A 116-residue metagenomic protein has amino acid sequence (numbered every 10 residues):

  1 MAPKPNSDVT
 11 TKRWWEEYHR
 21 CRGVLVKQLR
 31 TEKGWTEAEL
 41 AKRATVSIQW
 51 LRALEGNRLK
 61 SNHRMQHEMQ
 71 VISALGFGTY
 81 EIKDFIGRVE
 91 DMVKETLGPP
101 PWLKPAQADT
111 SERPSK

Functional and structural regions predicted by a protein language model:
A2-E32: A short, Lys/Arg-rich alpha-helix, primarily the initiator
S7, K83-K116: Short, charged recognition helix plus adjacent turn of helix-turn-helix-like nucleic-acid-binding domains
K27, A38, M69: Residues within the helices of the helix-turn-helix
K33-L54: Short alpha-helical DNA-recognition segment
G34, K42, N57-S73: Short, basic-rich loop-to-helix N-cap that marks the start of a DNA-contacting helix
S47, R58-L59, V89: The DNA-recognition helices of helix-turn-helix-type DNA-binding domains
M69-V89: Intrinsically disordered, low-complexity basic tails/linkers immediately adjacent to helix-turn-helix/homeobox/MYB/SANT
